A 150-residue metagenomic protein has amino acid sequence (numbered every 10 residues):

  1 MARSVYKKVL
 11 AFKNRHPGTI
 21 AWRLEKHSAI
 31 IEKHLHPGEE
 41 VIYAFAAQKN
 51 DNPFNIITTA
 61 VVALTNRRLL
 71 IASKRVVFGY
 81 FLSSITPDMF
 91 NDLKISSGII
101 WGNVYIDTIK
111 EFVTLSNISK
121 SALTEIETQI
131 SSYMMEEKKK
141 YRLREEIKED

Functional and structural regions predicted by a protein language model:
M1-P17, A21-L24, S28-H36, F54-I57 (+1 more regions): Acidic, Ser/Thr- and proline-rich intrinsically disordered linker/docking segments of eukaryotic scaffolds
S28, F45-K49, R68, R75: Short glycine-rich, polar/acidic loop-and-turn segments at beta strand-coil junctions
P37-F54: The phosphoinositide-binding surface of pleckstrin homology
I57-I71: Polybasic phosphoinositide-binding surfaces of eukaryotic membrane-targeting domains
